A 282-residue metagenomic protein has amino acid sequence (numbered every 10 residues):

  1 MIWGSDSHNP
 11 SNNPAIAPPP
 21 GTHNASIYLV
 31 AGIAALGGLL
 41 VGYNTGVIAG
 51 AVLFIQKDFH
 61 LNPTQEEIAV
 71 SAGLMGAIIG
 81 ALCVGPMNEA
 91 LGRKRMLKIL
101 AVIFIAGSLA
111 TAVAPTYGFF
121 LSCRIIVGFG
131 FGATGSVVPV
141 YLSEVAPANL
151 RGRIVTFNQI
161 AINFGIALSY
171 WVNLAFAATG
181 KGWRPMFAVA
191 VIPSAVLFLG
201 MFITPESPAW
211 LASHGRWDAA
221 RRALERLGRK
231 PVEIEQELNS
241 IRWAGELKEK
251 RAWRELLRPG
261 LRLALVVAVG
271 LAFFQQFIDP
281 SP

Functional and structural regions predicted by a protein language model:
M1-P282: Transmembrane-helix signature of 12-pass secondary carriers
